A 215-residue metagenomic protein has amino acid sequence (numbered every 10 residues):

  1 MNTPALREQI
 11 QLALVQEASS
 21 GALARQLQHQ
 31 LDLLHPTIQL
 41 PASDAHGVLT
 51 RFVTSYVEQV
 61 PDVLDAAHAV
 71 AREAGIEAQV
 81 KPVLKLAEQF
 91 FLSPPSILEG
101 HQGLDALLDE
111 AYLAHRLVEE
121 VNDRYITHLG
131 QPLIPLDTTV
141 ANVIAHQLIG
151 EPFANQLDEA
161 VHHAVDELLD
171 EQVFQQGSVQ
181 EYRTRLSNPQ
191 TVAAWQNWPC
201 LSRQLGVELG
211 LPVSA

Functional and structural regions predicted by a protein language model:
M1-P82, E119, D123-A215: Terminal, membrane-proximal amphipathic helices and intrinsically disordered targeting/regulatory segments
P82, L86-R116: Membrane-inserting effector segments that mediate pore formation, membrane fusion, or transient membrane insertion
